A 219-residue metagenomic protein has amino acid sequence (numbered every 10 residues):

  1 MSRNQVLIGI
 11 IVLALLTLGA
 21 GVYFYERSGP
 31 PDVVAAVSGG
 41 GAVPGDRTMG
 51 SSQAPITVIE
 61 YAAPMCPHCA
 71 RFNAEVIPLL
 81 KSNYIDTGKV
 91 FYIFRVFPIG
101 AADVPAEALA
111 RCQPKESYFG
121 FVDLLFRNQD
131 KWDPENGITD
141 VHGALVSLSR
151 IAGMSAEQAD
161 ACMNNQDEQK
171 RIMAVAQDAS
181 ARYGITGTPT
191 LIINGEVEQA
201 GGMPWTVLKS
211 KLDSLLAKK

Functional and structural regions predicted by a protein language model:
M1-S28, Y61-A63, S147-K219: C-terminal cap of thioredoxin/glutaredoxin-like
R27-S38: Ser/Thr/Pro/Gly-rich low-complexity linker/stalk segments immediately outside membranes or between
D32, C112, C162: Functionally engaged cysteine thiol sites
S38, A42-P44, R127, I193: Residue-level signal for pocket-adjacent positions within structured domains
G39-I56: A short beta-strand-turn-helix
T48-S51, S82, R182: Short secondary-structure boundary/capping segments
A54, A62-M65, A70-R150, L215: Structural alpha/beta surface segment adjacent to cysteine/selenocysteine redox centers across thiol/disulfide enzymes
